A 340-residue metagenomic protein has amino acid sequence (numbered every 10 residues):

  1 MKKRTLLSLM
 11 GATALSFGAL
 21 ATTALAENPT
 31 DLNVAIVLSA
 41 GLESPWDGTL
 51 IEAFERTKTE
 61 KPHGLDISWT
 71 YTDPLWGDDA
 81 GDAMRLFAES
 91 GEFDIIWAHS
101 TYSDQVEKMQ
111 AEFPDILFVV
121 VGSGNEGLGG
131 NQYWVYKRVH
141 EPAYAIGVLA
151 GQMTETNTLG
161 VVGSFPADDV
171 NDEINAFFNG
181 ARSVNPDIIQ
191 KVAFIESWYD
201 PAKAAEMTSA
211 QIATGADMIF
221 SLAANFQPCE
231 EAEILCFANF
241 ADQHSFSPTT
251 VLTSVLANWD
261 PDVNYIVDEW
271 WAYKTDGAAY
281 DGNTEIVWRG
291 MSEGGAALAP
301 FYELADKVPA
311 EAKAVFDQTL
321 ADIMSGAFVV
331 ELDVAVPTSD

Functional and structural regions predicted by a protein language model:
M1-K2: N-terminal secretory signal peptides that target proteins for export/translocation
L6-L7: N-terminal export leaders
G11-T13: Repetitive helical segments and hydrophobic/amphipathic motifs
L15-A24: C-terminal segment of classical bacterial N-terminal signal peptides
A26-D340: A residue-level marker of the well-folded mature domains of exported/periplasmic proteins
